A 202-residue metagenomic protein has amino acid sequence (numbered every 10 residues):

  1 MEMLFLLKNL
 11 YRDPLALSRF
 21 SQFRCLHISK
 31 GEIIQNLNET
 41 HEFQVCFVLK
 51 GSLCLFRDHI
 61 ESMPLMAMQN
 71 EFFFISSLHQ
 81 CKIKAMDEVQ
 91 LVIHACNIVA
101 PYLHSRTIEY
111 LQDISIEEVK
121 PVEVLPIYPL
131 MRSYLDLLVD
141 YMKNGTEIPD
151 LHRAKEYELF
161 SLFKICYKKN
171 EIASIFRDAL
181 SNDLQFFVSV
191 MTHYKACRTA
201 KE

Functional and structural regions predicted by a protein language model:
M1-S18, N144: A short, N-terminal "cap"/entry segment at the start of jelly-roll beta-barrel domains of the cupin/DSBH fold
S18-S115: N-terminal regulatory/effector-sensing and dimerization cores that precede helix-turn-helix DNA-binding domains
K30, S133-N144: Short amphipathic alpha-helical segments and their helix-coil junctions
I33, Y167-I175: Short, Lys/Arg-enriched N-terminal segment that forms or immediately precedes the first helix of a structured domain
L55, F163-Y167: Hydrophobic recognition helices of helix-based DNA-binding modules
T107-D136: Aromatic/histidine-rich interaction motifs
I127-D136, E156, F160, A173-K201: A short, Lys/Arg-enriched amphipathic alpha-helix from helix-turn-helix/homeodomain DNA-binding modules
K143-Y157, F176: All-alpha amphipathic helical-bundle segments outside canonical DNA-binding/catalytic cores that form hydrophobic
